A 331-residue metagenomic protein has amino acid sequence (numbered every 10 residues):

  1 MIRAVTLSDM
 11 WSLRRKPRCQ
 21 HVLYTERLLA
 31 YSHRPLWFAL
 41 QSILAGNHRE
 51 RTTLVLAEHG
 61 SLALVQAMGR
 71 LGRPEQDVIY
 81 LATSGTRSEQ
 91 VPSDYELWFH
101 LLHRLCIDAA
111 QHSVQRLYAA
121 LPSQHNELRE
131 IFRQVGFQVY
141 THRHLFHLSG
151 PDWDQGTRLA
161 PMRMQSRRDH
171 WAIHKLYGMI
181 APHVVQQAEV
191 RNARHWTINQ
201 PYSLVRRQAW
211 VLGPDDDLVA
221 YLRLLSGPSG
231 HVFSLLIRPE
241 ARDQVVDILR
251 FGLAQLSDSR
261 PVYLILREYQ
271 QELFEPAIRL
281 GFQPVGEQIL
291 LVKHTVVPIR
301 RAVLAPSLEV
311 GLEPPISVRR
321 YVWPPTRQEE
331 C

Functional and structural regions predicted by a protein language model:
M1-L36, G156-V190, R319-C331: Short amphipathic alpha-helix that is part of the acyltransferase structural core
L7-W11, R15-H100, G213-V246: Conserved donor-binding loop and adjoining core beta-sheet/short helix segment in diverse acyl/aminoacyl transferases
T52-T53, Q76-I79, L102-C106, L117 (+5 more regions): Short, structured motif recognition centered on aromatic/hydrophobic residues
R104, A120-P122, I131-F137, H174-G178 (+8 more regions): A structural feature that tracks compact, well-ordered secondary-structure segments with a strong bias toward
I107-A109, L117-D152: Internal, hydrophobic cores of structured domains that mediate oligomerization or house catalytic pockets within large
A109-L121, S257-E268: Conserved GNAT acetyl-CoA-binding A-motif
V135-Q155, Y263-C331: Active-site/acyl-donor-binding loops of N-acyltransferases
H183-L235: Non-catalytic interaction/regulatory modules that flank or connect domains
